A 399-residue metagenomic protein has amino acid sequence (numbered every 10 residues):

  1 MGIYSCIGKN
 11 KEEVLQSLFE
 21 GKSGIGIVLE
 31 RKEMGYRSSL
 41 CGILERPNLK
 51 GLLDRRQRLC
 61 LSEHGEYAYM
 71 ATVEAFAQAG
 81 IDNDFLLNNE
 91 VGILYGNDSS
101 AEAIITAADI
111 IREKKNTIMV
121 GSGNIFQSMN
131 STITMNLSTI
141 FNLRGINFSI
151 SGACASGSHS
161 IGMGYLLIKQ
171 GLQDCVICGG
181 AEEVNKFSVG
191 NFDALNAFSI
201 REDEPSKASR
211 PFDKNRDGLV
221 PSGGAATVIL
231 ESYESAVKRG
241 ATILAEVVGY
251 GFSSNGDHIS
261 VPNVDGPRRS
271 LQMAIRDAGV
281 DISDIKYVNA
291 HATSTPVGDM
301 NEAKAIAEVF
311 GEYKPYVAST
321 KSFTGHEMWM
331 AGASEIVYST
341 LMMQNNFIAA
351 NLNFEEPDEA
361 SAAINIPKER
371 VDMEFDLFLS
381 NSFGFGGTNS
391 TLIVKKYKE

Functional and structural regions predicted by a protein language model:
M1-Q57, A79, E234-E246, V337-L352 (+1 more regions): ACP-dependent fatty acid/polyketide chain-elongation machinery
E12-E13, E102-I118, L167-Q170, G190-E202 (+3 more regions): A glycine- and small-aliphatic-rich helix-loop capping segment at beta-alpha/alpha-beta transitions that lines
E13-V14, F19-G152, A181-V189, I282-V297: Conserved beta-ketoacyl condensing-enzyme motif
K22-I27, D203-A278, Y287, E399: Condensing-enzyme catalytic core mediating Claisen C-C bond formation in acyl metabolism
L29, L172-D217, Y250-P262, A290-D299 (+1 more regions): Acyl-CoA/ACP chain-elongation machinery
G51-L61, Y95, K114-Q127, R144-S160 (+7 more regions): Cysteine-centered functional microenvironments
A68-I81, N130-I133, S138-F141, N147-A181 (+3 more regions): Active-site-proximal alpha-helical scaffold in enzymes
K115-G121, G162, L166, E183-K238 (+1 more regions): Glycine-/small-residue-rich "gating" segment that lines the acyl/pantetheine channel and substrate pocket
